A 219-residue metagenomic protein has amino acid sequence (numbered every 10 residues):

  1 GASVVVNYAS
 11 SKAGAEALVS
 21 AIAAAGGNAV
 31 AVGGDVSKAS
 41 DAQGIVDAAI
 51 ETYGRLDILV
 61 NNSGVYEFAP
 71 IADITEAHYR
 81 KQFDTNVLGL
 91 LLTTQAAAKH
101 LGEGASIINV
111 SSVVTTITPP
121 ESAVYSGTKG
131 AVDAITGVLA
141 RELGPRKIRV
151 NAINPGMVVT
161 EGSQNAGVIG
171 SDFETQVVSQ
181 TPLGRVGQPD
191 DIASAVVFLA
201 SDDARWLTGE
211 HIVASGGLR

Functional and structural regions predicted by a protein language model:
E16, P145, P155-T181, D191: A glycine/serine/threonine-rich, flexible loop-to-helix segment that serves as the NAD(P) cofactor-binding "lid"
K38, A152, T175-L207, A214-G216: C-terminal helical subdomain
P70-I71, H78-F83, V177: Substrate-binding pocket helix/loop in short-chain dehydrogenase/reductase
A72, G104, I117-A123, P145 (+2 more regions): Active-site loop immediately N-terminal to the catalytic Tyr-X3-Lys motif of short-chain dehydrogenase/reductase
T94, T128: Active-site helix of classical SDR
K99-H100, R141-P145, R205: Alpha-helical segment proximal to the catalytic Tyr-Lys
S112: Residue(s) in the substrate-gating loop at a strand-loop-helix junction that position the organic substrate next
